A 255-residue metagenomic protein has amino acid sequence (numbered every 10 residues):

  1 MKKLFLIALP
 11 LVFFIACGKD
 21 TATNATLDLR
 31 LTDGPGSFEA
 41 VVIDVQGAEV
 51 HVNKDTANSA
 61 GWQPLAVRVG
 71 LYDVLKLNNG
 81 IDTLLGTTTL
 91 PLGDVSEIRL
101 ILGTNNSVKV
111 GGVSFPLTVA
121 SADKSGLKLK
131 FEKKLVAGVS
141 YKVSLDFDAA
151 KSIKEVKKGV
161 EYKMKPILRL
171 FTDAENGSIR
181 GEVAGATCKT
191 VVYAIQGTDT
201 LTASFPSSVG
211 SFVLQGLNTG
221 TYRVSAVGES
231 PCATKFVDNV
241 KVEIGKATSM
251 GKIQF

Functional and structural regions predicted by a protein language model:
M1-L4, G18-K19: Positively charged n-region of N-terminal signal peptides that target proteins for export
F5-L9: Sec-dependent signal peptide hydrophobic core
F14-A16: C-terminal motif of bacterial Sec signal peptides marking the signal peptidase cleavage site
G18-S208, V213-I244, T248-F255: A short, solvent-exposed, low-complexity linear motif enriched for acidic/polar residues with Pro/Gly/Ser/Thr
